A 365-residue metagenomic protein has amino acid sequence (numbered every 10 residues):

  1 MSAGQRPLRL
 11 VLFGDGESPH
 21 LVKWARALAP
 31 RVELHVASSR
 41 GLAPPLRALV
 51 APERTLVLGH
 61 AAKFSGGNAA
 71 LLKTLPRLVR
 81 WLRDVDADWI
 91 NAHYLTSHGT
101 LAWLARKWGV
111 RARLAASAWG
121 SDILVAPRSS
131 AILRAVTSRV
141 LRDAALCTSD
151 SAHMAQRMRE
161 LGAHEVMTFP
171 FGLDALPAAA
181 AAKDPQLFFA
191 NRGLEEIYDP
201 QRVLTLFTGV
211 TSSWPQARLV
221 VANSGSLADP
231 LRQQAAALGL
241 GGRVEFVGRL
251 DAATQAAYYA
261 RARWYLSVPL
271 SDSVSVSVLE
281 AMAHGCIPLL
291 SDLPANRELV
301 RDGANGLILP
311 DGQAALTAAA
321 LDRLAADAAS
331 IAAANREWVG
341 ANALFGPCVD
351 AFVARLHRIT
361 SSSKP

Functional and structural regions predicted by a protein language model:
M1-L49, E53: N-terminal subdomain of nucleotide-sugar transferases
A116-W119, R134-A178: Donor nucleotide-sugar binding/catalytic pocket of nucleotide-sugar-dependent glycosyltransferases
L141, R249-L250, A257-A262: Short alpha-helical donor nucleotide-sugar binding micro-motif in glycosyltransferases
T148, A179-T211, V220: Conserved donor-binding/catalytic core segment of Leloir-type glycosyltransferases
R232-L250: Nucleotide-activated donor-binding/catalytic signature segment of Leloir-type glycosyltransferases, i.e., the conserved
L270: Aromatic "clamp/platform" in nucleotide-sugar-dependent glycosyltransferases that forms part of the donor/acceptor
I287-L290: Short hydrophobic beta-strand element within catalytic cores of glycosyltransferases and related nucleotide-activated
D302-G303, L307-A314, D322-A328: Conserved acidic donor-binding segment of nucleotide-sugar-dependent glycosyltransferases
